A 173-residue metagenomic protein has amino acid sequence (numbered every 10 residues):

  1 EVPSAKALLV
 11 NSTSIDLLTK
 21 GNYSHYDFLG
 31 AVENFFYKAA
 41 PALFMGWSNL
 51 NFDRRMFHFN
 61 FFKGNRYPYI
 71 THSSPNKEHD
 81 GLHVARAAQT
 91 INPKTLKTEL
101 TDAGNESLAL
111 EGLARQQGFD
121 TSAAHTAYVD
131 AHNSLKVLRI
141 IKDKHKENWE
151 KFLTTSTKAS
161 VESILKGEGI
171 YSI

Functional and structural regions predicted by a protein language model:
E1-T13, F36-K146, F152: Metal-dependent phosphoesterase core characteristic of DEDDh/y 3'-5' exonuclease domains
N11-G30, F35: Metal-dependent phosphoesterase signature
T19-N22, F52-H58, S163-G167: Short linear motifs at secondary-structure transitions and domain/linker junctions
F28-V32, D80-R86, A159-V161: Low-complexity, flexible helical/coil segments
R139-I173: Acidic two-metal-ion nuclease catalytic site recognized across multiple nuclease folds, prominently DnaQ/RNase D-T
